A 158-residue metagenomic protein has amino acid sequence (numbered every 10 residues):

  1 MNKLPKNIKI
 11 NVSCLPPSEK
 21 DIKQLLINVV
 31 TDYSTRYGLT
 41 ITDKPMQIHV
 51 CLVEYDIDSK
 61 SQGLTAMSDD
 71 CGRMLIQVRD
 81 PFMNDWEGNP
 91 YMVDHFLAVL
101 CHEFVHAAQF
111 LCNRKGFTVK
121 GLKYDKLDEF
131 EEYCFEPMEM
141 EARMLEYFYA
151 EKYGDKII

Functional and structural regions predicted by a protein language model:
M1-L15, L52-Y55, L97: Non-catalytic architectural context of zinc metalloproteases
K3-I10, K20, E132-M140, M144-I158: Long, well-structured alpha-helical subdomains associated with metal-dependent extracellular/ecto-lumenal hydrolases
S13-G72: Auxiliary, metal-adjacent structural segments of Zn-dependent hydrolase domains
T35-D43, R114-F117, Y153-I158: Surface-exposed helix-capping loop/turn segments at secondary-structure junctions
D56-D94, F110-L111: Active-site scaffold of zinc-dependent metalloenzymes
D94, A98, F110-M140: Post-HEXXH active-site segment of zinc metalloproteases
C101-Q109: Short active-site segment of divalent metal-dependent hydrolases/proteases that encodes the spacing between
